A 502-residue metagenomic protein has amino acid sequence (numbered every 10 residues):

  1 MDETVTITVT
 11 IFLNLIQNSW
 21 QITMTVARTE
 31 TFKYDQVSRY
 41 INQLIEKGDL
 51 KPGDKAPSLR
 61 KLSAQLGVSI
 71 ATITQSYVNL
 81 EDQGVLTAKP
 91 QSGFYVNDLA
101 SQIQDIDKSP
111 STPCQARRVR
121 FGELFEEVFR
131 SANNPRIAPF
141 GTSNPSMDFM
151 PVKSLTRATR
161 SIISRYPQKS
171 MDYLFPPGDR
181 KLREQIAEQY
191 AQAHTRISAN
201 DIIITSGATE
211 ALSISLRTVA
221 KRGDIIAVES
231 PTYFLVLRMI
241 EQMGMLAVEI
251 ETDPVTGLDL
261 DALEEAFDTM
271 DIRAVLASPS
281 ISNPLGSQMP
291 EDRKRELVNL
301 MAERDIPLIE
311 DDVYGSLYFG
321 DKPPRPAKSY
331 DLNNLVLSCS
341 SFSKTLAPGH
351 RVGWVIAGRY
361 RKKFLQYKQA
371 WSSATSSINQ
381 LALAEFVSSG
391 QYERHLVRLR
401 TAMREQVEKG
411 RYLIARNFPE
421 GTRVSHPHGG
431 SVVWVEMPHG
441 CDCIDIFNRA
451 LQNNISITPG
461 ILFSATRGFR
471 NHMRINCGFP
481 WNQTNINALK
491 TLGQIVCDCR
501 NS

Functional and structural regions predicted by a protein language model:
M1-R160, L365, Q369-S376, K409 (+9 more regions): N-terminal basic, amphipathic alpha-helical segments
T87-K89, I197, I457: Short beta-strand "wing" residues that participate in macromolecule-binding interfaces
Q91, S198-A199, H426-G430: Short Gly/Ser/Thr- and Asp/Glu-enriched loop/turn motifs at secondary-structure junctions
Y166-R304, G315-Y330, M403, G493 (+1 more regions): Conserved core of the PLP fold type I
R273-A274, I306-P307, L337, V352: Short, Asp-centered acidic motifs that coordinate Mg2+ and/or phosphate in catalytic or ligand-binding sites
D311: Glycine-centered flexible beta-alpha turn that most often forms the glycine-rich phosphate-binding loop
L332-R404: Conserved core segment of the aminotransferase class I/II
T401-R411, R423-E436: Conserved glycine-rich beta-strand-loop-beta hairpin in the small C-terminal domain of fold type I
